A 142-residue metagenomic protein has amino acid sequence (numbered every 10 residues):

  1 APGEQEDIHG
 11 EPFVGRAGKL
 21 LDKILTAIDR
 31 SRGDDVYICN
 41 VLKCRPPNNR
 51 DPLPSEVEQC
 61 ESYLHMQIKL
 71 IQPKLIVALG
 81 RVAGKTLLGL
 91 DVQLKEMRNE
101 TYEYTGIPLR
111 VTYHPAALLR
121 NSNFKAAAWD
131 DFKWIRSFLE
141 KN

Functional and structural regions predicted by a protein language model:
A1-N142: A polyanion-binding, active-site-adjacent surface
